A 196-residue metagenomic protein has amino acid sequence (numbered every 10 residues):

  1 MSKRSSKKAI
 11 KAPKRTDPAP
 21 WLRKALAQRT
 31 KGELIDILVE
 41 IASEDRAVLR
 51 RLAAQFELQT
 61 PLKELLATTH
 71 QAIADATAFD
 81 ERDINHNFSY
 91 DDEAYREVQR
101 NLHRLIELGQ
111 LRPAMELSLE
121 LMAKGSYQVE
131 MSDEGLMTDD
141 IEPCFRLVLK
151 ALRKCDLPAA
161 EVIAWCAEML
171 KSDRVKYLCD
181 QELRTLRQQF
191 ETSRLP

Functional and structural regions predicted by a protein language model:
M1-P196: Eukaryote-biased, non-catalytic alpha-solenoid scaffold regions
